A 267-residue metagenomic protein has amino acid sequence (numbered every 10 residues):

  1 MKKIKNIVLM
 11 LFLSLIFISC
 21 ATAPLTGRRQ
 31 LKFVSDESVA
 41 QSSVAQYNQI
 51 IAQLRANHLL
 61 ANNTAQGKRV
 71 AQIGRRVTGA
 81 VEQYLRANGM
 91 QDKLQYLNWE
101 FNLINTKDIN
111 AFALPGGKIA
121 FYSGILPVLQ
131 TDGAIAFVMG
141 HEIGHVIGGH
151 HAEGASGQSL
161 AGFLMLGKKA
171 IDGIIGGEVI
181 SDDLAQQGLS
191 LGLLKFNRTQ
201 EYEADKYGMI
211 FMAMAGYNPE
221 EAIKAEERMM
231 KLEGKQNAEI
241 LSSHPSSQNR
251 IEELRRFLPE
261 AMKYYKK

Functional and structural regions predicted by a protein language model:
M1-C20: Sec-dependent bacterial lipoprotein signal peptides
N6, C20-K267: A Zn2+-metalloprotease active-site environment signal
